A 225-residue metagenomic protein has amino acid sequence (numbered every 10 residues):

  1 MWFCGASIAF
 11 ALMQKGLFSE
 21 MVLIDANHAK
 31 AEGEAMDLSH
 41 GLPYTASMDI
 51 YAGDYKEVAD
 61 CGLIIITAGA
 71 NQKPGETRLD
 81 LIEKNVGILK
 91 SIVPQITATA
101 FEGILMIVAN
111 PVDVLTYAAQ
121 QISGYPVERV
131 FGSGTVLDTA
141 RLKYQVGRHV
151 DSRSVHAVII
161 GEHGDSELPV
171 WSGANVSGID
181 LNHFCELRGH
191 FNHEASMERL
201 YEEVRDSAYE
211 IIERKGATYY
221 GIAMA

Functional and structural regions predicted by a protein language model:
M1: Glycine-rich Rossmann-fold phosphate-binding loop(s) that bind the pyrophosphate of adenine dinucleotide cofactors
G5-A6: N-terminal Rossmann-fold NAD(P) dinucleotide-binding loop
L12: Aromatic pocket-lining residues of Rossmann-like dinucleotide-binding sites
E20, I24-G62, E76: Conserved N-terminal Rossmann-fold NAD(P) cofactor-binding segment
I64-I66, I107-V108: Redox-cofactor binding/interface segments in oxidoreductases and associated redox assembly factors
A68-A70: Conserved NAD(P)H cofactor-binding loop of Rossmann-fold oxidoreductase domains
R78-K143: Rossmann-like NAD(P)(H) cofactor-binding subdomain of soluble oxidoreductases
S123-R129, L137-A225: C-terminal substrate-binding/catalytic lobe of Rossmann-fold NAD(P)-dependent dehydrogenases
